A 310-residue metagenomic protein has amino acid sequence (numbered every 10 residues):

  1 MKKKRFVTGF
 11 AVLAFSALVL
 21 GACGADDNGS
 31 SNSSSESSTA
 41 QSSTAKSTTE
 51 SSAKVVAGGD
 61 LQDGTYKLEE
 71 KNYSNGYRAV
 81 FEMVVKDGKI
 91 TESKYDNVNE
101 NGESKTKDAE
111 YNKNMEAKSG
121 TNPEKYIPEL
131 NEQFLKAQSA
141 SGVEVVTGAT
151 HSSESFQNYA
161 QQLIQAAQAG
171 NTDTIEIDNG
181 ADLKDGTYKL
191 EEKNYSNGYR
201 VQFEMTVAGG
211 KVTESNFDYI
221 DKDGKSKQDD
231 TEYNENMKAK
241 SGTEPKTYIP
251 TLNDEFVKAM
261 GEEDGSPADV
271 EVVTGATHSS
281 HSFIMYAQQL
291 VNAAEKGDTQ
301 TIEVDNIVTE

Functional and structural regions predicted by a protein language model:
M1-G9: Bacterial Sec-dependent N-terminal signal peptides
V7, C23-A53: Short, low-complexity, disordered segments immediately C-terminal to signal peptides in bacterial exported proteins
L13-A17: Alpha-helical transmembrane segments
L18-A22: C-terminal motif of bacterial Sec signal peptides marking the signal peptidase cleavage site
A53-D63, E69-D182, E191-E310: Active-site- and interface-proximal helix/loop "cap" or "latch" segments in soluble metabolic and energy-transducing
D185-T187: Surface-exposed interaction/gating patches
